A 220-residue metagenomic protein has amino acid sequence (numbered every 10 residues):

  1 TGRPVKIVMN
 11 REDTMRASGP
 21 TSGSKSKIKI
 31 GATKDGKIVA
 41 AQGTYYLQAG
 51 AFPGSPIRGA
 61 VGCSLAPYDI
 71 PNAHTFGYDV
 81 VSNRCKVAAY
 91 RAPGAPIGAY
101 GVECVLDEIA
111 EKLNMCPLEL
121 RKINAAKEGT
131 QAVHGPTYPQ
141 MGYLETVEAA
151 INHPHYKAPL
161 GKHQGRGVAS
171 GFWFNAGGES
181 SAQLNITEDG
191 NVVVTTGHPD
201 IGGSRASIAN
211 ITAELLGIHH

Functional and structural regions predicted by a protein language model:
T1-H220: Structural alpha/beta core scaffold segments of enzyme domains
